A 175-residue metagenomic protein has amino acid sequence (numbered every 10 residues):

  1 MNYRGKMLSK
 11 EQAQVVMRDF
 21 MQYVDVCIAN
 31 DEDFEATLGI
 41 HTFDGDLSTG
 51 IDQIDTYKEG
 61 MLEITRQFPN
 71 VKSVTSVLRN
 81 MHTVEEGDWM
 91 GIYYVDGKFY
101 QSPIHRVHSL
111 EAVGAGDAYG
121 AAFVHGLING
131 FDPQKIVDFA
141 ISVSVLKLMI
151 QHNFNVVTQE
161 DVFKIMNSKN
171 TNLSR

Functional and structural regions predicted by a protein language model:
M1-Y3, V26-A36, E63-T65, R106-A115 (+2 more regions): Low-complexity, flexible helical/coil segments
N2-G97: Conserved phosphate/ATP/ADP-binding segment of small-molecule kinases
G39-L47, D52, W89-Y94, S109-E111 (+4 more regions): Generic alpha-helical propensity signal that fires on short helical segments and nearby coil/disordered stretches
D52-V71, M90-Y94, G130-M149, K169 (+1 more regions): Short flexible/disordered coil segments
F99-S168, L173: Conserved post-catalytic alpha-helical subdomain immediately downstream of the catalytic base and nucleotide-binding
